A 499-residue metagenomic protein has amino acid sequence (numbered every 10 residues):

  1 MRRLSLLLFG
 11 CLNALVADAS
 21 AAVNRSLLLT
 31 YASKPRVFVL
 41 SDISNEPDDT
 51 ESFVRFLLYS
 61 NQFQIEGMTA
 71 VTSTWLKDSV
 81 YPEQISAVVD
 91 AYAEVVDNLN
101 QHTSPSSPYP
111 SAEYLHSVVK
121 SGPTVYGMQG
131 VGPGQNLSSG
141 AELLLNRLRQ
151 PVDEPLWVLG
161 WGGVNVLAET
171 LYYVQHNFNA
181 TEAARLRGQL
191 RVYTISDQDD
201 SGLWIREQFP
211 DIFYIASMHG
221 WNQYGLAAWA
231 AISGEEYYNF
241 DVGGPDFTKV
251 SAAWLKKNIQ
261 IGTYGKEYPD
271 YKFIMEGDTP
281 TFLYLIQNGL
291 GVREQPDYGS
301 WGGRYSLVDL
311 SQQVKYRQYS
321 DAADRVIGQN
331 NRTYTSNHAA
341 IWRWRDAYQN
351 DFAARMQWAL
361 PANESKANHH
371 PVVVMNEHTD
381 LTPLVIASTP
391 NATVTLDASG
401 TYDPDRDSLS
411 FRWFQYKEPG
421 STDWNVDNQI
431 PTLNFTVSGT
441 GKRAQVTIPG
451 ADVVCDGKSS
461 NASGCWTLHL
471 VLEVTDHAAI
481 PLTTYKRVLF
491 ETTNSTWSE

Functional and structural regions predicted by a protein language model:
M1-A22: Fungal secretory targeting signals
S20-T440, A444-Q445, V453-S460: N-terminal acidic, glycine/proline-rich low-complexity segments
S408, P481-Y485: A structural signal for beta-strand boundary/capping segments at domain termini and interdomain linkers
A462-W466: Surface-exposed, short loops/turns at beta-strand junctions within beta-sandwich domains
L470-L472: Hydrophobic/tyrosine-rich beta-strand signature of extracellular beta-sandwich/beta-rich modules, prominently
V474-P481: Short, solvent-exposed loop/turn segments at the edges of extracellular beta-sandwich modules
R487-L489: Terminal edge beta-strands and adjacent linker/stalk segments of extracellular immunoglobulin-superfamily beta-sandwich
E491-S498: Extracellular interdomain linker/stem segments of modular secreted and single-pass surface proteins
